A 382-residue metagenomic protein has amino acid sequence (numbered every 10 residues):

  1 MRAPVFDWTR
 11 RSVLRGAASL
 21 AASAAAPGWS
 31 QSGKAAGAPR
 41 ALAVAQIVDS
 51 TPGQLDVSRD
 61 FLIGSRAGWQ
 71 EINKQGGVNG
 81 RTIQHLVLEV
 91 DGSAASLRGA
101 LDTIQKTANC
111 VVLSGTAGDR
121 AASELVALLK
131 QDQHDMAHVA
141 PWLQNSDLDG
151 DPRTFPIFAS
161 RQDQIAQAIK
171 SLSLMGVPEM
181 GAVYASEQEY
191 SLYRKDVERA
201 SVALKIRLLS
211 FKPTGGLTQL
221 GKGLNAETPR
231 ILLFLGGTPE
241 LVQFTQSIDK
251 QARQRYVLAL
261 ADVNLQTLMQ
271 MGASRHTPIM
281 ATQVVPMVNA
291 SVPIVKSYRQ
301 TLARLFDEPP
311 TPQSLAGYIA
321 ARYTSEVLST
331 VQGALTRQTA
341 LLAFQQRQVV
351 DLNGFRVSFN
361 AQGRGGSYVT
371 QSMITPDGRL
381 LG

Functional and structural regions predicted by a protein language model:
M1-S12, A17-S23: N-terminal secretory signal peptides
A25-A45: C-terminal segment of N-terminal export signals and the immediately downstream linker at the start of the mature
A38-R66, L88-A94, Y190, P309-S314: Extracytoplasmic "Venus flytrap"
D56-I63, G76-L148, L217, V242: Beta-alpha junction/loop-to-helix N-cap segments that form part of ligand/metal-binding clefts
V78-V90, R153, V202-T214: Short beta-strand elements in bilobed, periplasmic/extracellular small-molecule ligand-binding domains
C110-L209, Y256-S274: Extracytoplasmic ligand/sensor domains, especially the bilobed periplasmic-binding protein
S247-Y318: Extracellular/periplasmic periplasmic-binding protein-like sensory domains
R304-S314, S325-G382: Segments of small-molecule ligand-sensing domains
